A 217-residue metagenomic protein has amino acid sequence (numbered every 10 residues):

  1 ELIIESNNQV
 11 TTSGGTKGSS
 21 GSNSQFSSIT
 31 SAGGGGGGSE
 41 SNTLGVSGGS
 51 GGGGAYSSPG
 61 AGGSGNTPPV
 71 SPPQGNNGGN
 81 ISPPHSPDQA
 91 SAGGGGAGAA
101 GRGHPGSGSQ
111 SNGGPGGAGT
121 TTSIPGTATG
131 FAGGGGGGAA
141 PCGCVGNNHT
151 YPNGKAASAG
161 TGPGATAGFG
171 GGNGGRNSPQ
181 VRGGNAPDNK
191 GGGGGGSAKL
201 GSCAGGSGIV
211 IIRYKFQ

Functional and structural regions predicted by a protein language model:
E1-Q217: Low-complexity, glycine/proline-biased repetitive segments and flexible coils/loops
